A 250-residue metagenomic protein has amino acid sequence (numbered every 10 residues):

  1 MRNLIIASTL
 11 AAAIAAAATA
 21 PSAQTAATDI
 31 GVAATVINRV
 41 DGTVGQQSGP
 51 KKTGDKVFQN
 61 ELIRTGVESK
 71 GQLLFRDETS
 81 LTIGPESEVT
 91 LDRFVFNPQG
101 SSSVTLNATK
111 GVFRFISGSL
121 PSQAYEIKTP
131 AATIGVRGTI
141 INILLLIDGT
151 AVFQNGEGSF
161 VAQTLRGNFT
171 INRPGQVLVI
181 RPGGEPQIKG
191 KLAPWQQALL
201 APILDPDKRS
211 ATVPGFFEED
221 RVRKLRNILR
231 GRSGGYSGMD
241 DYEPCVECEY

Functional and structural regions predicted by a protein language model:
M1-A27, G49-K52, R76, Q99-V104 (+1 more regions): C-terminal interaction modules
A26-R181: Structural recognition of beta-strand segments within beta-rich domains
